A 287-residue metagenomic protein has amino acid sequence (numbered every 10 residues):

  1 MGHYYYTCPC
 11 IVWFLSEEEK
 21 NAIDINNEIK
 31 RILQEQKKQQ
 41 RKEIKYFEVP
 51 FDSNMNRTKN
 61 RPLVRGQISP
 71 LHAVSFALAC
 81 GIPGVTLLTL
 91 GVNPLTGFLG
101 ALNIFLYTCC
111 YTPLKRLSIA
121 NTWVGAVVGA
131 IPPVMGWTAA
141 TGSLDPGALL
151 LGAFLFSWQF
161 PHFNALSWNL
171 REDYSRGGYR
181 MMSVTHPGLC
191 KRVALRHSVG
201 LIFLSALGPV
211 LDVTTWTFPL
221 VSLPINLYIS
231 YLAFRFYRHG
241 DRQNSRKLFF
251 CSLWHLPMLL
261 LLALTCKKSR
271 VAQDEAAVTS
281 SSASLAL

Functional and structural regions predicted by a protein language model:
H3, I11-K37, K268-L287: Transit-peptide-like, low-complexity N-terminal presequences and other terminal intrinsically disordered regions
K20-Q36, Y46-I68, P161-C190: Cytosolic, membrane-interface loops and tails of multi-pass inner-membrane proteins
R31, P83-F98, P133-L155, A206-F218 (+1 more regions): Helix-coil boundary and interhelical linker segments in multi-pass alpha-helical membrane proteins
K38, K42-E43, F105-P113, G152-R171 (+2 more regions): Transmembrane alpha-helical segments that form the membrane-embedded catalytic/substrate-channel core of multi-pass
V49, S53-T96, G188-V210: Multi-pass membrane catalytic core of lipid/isoprenoid biosynthesis enzymes
P70-A140: Intramembrane alpha-helical segments
W123-A140, M181, G188-L189, F249-L261: Small-residue-rich segments of transmembrane alpha-helices in multi-pass membrane proteins, especially helix faces
V184, C190, S230-M258: Interfacial loop-to-transmembrane junctions
